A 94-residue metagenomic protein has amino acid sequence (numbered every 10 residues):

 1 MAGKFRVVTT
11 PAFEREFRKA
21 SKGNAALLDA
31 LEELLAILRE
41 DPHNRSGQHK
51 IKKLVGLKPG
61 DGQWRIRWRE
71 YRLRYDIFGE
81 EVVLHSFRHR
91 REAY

Functional and structural regions predicted by a protein language model:
M1-E70, I77-V82, R90-Y94: Basic, Lys/Arg-enriched alpha-helical interface segments
H85: Rossmann-like NAD(H)/NADP(H) cofactor-binding core
